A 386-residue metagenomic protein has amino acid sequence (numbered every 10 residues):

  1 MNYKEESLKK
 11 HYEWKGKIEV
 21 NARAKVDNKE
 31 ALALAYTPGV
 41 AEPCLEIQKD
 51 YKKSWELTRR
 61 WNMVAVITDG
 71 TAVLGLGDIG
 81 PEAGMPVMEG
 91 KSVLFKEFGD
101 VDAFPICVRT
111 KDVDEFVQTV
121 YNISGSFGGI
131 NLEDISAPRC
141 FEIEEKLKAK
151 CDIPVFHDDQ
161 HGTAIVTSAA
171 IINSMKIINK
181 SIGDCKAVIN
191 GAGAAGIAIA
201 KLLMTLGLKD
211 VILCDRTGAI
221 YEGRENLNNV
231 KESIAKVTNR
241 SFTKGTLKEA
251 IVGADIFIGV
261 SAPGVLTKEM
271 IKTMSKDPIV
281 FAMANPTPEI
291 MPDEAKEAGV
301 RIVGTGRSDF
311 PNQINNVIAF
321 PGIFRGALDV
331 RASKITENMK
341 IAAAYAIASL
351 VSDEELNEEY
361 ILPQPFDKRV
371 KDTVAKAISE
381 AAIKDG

Functional and structural regions predicted by a protein language model:
M1-V155, A375, A381, D385: N-terminal ligand-binding/catalytic initiation module
Y12, W55-R60, K96-E97, N122-S124 (+8 more regions): Solvent-exposed alpha-helices and their adjacent loops that cap or buttress functional pockets in soluble metabolic
L74, I79-G99, H157, H161 (+1 more regions): Glycine-rich phosphate/diphosphate-binding loop of Rossmann-like nucleotide-binding domains
P105, N131-D134, V155-D158, I189 (+4 more regions): General beta-strand structural signal in soluble alpha/beta enzymes
K150-A164, V280-N285: Short, acidic/small-residue loops that bind anionic groups at enzyme active sites
D158-D159, I178, A282-G386: Adenosine-phosphate binding glycine-rich loop
E232-I302, S308-D309: Rossmann-like adenosine-cofactor binding region
